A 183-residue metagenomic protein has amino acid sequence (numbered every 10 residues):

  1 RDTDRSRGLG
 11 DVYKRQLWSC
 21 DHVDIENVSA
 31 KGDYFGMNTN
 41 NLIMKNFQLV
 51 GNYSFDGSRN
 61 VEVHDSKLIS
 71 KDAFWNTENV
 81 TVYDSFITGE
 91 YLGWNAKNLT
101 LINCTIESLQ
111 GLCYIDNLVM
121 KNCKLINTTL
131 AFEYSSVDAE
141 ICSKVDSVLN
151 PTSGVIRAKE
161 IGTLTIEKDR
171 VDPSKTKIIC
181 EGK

Functional and structural regions predicted by a protein language model:
D2-Y13: Single conserved hydrophobic/aromatic residue that forms the stacking wall/gate of nucleotide- or nucleobase-binding
T3-R5, H22, N41, P173: Short linear motifs in intrinsically disordered/low-complexity regions
V50-G51, I69-S70, T88-G89, E107-S108 (+2 more regions): Glycine-rich loops and low-complexity Gly/Arg-rich segments that provide flexible linkers or classic glycine-based
N117-K183: Intrinsically disordered, low-complexity terminal regions
